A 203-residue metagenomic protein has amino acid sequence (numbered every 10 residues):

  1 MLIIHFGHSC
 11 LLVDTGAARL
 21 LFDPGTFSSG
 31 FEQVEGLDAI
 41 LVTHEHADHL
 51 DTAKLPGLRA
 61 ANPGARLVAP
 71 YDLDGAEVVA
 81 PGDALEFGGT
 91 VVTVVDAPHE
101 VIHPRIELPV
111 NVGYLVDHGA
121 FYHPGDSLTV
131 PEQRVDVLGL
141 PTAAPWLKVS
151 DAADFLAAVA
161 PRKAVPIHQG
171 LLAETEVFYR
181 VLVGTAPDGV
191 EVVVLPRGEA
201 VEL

Functional and structural regions predicted by a protein language model:
M1-E35, A76-R134, W146-D151, L195-L203: Core dinuclear metal-dependent hydrolase active-site scaffold
I3, H8-S9, A53-A76, A153-A173: P-loop/Walker A phosphate-binding loop and immediately adjacent motor/lid segment at beta-alpha junctions
L20-L21, L41, H123, G139 (+1 more regions): Structural motif
T26-Y71, V135-G139, A160: Active-site metal-binding motif and surrounding structural segment of the metallo-beta-lactamase
F31, D48-T52, L67-Y71, Y114 (+4 more regions): Short, surface-exposed, polar/charged, turn-prone segments marking secondary-structure boundaries
P63, G75, G88-T90, D188-E191: A short helix-to-beta-strand connector/capping loop
L128-L203: Cap/insert and terminal regions of metallo-dependent hydrolase folds
